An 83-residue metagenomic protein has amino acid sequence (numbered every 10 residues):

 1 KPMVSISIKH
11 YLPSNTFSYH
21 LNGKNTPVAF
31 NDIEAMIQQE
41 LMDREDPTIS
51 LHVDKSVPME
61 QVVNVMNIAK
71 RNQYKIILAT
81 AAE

Functional and structural regions predicted by a protein language model:
K1-E83: Long, low-hydrophobicity, acidic/polar, solvent-exposed interaction domains
